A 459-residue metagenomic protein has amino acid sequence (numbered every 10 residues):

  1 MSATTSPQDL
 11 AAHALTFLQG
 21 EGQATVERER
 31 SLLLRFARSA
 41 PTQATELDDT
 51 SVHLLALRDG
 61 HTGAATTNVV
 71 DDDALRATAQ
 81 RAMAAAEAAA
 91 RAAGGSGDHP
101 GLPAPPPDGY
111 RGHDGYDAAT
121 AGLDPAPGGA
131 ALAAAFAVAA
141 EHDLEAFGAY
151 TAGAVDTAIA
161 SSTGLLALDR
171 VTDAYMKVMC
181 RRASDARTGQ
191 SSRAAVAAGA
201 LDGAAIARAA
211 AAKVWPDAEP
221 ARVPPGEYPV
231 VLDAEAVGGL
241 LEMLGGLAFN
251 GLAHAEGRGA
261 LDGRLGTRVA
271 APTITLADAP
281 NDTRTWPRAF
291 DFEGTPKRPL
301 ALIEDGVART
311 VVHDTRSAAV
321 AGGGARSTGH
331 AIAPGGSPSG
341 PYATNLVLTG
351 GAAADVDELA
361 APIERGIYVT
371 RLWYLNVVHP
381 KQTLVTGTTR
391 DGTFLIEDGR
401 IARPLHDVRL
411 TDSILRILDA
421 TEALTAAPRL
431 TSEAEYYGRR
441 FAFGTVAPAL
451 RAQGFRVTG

Functional and structural regions predicted by a protein language model:
M1-G459: N-terminal small-residue-enriched
